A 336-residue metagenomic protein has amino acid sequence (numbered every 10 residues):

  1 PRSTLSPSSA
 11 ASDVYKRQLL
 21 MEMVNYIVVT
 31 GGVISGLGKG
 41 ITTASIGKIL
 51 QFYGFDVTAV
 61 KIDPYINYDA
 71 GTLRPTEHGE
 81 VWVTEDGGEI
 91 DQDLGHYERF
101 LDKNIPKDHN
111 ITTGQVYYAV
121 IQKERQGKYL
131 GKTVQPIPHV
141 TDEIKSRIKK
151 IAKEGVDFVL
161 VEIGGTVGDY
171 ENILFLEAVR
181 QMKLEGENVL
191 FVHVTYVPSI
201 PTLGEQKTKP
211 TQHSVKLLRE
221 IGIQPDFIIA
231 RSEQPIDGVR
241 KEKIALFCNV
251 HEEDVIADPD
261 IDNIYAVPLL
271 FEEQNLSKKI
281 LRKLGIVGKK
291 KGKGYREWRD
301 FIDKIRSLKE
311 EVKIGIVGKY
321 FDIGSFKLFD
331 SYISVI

Functional and structural regions predicted by a protein language model:
P1-Q18: Single conserved hydrophobic/aromatic residue that forms the stacking wall/gate of nucleotide- or nucleobase-binding
L19-I336: Flexible phosphate-sensing "switch/lid" loops adjacent to ATP/NTP-binding sites across phosphate-transfer
